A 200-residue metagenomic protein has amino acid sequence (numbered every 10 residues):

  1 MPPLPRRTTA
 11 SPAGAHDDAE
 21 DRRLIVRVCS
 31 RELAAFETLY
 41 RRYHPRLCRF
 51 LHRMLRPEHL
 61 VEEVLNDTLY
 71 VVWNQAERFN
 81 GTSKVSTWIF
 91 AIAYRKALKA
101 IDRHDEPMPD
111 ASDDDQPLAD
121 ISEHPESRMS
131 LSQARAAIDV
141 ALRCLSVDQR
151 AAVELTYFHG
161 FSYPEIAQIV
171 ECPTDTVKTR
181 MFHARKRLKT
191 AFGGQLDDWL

Functional and structural regions predicted by a protein language model:
P2, L51, D102-R103, L145 (+2 more regions): Short, Lys/Arg-enriched C-terminal cap helix and immediately downstream tail that follows
P3-R7, D17-D18, K99, E106-R135: Internal acidic/polar
T9-A15, R27-T38, C48-D67, T174 (+1 more regions): Short, charged helix-capping/linker segments at alpha-helix termini
C29-S30, R56-E58, N66-K84, R103-D105 (+1 more regions): Sigma70-family region 2
R42-P45, R53-R56, E154-F161: Short helix-capping/turn signature of helix-turn-helix
Y43, R180-H183, R187: Residues within the DNA-recognition helix of helix-turn-helix
N74-G81, A91-A111, E123, L131 (+1 more regions): Arg/Lys-rich amphipathic alpha helix in sigma70-family domain 2
A136-A151, L155, H159-T176, T190: Helix-turn-helix DNA-binding module
